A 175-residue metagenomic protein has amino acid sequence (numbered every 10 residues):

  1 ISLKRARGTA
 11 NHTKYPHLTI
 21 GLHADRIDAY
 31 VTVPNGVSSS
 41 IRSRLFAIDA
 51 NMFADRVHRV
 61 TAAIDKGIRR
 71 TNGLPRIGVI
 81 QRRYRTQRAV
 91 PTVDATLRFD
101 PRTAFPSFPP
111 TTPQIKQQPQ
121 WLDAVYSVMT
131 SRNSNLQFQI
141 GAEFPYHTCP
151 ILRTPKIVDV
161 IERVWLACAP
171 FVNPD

Functional and structural regions predicted by a protein language model:
I1-R5, T13, S107: Surface-exposed peri-terminal alpha-helical interaction modules
A6-H58, T130-L152: Intrinsically disordered, low-complexity regulatory segments enriched in Ser/Thr/Pro and charged residues
D25-F108: Compact, glycine/acidic-enriched structural inserts
R82-D175: Long, solvent-exposed, polar/charged low-complexity segments
